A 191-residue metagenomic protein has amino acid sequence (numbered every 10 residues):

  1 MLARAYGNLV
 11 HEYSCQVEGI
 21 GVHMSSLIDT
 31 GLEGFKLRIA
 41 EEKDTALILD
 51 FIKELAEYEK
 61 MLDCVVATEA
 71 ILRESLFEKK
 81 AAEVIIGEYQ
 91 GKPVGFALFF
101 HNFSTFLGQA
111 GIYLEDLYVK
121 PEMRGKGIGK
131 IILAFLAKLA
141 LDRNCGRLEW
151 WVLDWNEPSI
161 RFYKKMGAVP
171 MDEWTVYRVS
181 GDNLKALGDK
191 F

Functional and structural regions predicted by a protein language model:
K36-I48: A short beta-loop-alpha structural element at the N-terminal edge of CoA-dependent acyl/N-acetyltransferase catalytic
L49-S75: Conserved GNAT-fold acetyl-CoA-binding loop/helix
E74-I86, Y113: A short helix-loop-beta-strand connector motif used in the catalytic cores of GNAT acetyltransferases and, in some
V84-I86, K92-H101: Conserved beta-strand in the GNAT
G87, G125-L133: Glycine-rich acyl-CoA binding loop
L117-R124: A short, internal acetyl-CoA/4′-phosphopantetheine-binding micro-motif in the GNAT/acyltransferase core
K130, A134, D142, D154-E173 (+2 more regions): Conserved active-site alpha-helix within GNAT-family acetyltransferase domains
L141-W151: Conserved GNAT acetyl-CoA-binding A-motif
